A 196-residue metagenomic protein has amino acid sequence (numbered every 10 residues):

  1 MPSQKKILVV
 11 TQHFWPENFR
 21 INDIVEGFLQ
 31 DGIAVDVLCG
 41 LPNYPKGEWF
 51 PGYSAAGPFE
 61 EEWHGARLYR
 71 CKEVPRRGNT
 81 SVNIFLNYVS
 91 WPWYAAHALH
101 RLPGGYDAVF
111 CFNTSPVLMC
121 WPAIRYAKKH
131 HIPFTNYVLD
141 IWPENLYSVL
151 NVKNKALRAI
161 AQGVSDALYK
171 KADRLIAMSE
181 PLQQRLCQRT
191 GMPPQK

Functional and structural regions predicted by a protein language model:
M1-H64: N-terminal subdomain of nucleotide-sugar transferases
K6, D107-A108, R174: Structural motif
N18, F85-A96, A108-N145: An aromatic- and histidine-rich active-site surface loop
V35, F134, P194-Q195: Hydrophobic anchor at the start of a short beta-strand that flanks the dinucleotide cofactor-binding loop
C39-P103: A conserved catalytic-core segment of Leloir-type glycosyltransferases
C111, A177-M178: Short beta-strand scaffold positions
L118, R125-H130, K155-A177: Membrane-proximal helix-turn-helix segments that form the acceptor-binding/catalytic region of lipid-linked
I176-A177, Q183-K196: Helix-loop-beta element that forms the nucleotide-linked donor phosphate-binding surface in glycosyltransferases
